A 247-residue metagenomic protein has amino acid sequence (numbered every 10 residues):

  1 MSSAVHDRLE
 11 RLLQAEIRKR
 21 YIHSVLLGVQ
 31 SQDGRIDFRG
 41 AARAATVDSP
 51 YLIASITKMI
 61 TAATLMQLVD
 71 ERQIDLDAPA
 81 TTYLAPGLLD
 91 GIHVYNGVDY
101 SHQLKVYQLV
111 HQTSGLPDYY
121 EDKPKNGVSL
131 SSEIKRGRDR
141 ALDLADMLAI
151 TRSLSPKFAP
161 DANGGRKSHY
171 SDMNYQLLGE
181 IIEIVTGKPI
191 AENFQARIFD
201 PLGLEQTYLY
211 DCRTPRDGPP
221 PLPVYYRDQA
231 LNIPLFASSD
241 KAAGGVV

Functional and structural regions predicted by a protein language model:
S2-R8: Signal-transducing coiled-coil linker helices
R8-A15, T64, R197: Residue-level detector of alpha-helical secondary structure
L12-T46, P50, L76: A short, well-structured edge-of-sheet supersecondary motif
L27-V29, D33-G34, L52-D75, P79 (+5 more regions): Alpha-helical scaffold elements that line and support the substrate/ligand-binding pocket of soluble hydrolases
A41-A44, P79-L89, K125-E133, R213: Short linear capping/connector segments at secondary-structure termini
V47-L52, G164-R166: Short pre-catalytic strand/loop immediately N-terminal to key active-site residues, enriched for Gly-Thr
I92-V247: Short, surface-exposed loop or secondary-structure junction motifs that flank catalytic or metal-binding residues
